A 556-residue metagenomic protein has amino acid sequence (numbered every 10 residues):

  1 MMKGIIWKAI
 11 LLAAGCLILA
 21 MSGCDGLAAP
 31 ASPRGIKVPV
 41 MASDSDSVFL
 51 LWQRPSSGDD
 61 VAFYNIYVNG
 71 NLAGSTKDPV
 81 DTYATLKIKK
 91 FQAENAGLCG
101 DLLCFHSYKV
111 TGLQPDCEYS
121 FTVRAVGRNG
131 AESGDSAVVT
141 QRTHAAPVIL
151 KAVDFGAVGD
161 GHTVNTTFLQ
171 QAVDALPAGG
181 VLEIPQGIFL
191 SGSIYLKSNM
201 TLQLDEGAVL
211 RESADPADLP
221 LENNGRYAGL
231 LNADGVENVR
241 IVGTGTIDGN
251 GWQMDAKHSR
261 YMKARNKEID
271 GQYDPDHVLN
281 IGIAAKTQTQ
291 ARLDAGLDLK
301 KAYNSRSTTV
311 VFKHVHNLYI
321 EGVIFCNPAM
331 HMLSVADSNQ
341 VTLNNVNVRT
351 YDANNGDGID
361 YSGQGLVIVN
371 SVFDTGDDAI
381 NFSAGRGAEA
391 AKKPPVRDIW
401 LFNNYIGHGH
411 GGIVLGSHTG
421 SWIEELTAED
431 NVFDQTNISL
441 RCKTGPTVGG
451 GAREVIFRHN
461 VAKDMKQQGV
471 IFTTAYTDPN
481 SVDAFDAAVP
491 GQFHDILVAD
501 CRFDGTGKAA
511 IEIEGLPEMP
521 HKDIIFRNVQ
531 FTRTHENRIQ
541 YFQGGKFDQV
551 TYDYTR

Functional and structural regions predicted by a protein language model:
M2-L11: Bacterial N-terminal signal peptides that target proteins for export
I10-A20: Bacterial N-terminal signal peptides
C24-R556: Extracellular/periplasmic carbohydrate-active domains that bind, remodel, or depolymerize complex polysaccharides
